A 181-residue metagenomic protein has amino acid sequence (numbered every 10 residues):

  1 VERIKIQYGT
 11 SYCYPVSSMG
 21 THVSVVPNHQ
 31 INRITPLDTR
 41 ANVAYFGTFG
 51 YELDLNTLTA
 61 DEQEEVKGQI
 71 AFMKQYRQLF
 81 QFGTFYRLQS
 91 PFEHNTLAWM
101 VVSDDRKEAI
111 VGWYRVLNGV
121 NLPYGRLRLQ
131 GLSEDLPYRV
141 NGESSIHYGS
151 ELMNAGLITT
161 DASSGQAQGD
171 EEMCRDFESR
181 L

Functional and structural regions predicted by a protein language model:
V1-N56: Glycan-recognition surfaces
P27-I31, E52-D54, A60-E62, N118-N121 (+1 more regions): Flexible loop/turn segments at secondary-structure boundaries
P36, D54, A71, V111 (+3 more regions): Short, solvent-exposed coil/turn linker segments
D38-Q89: Catalytic cores of secreted or luminal carbohydrate-active enzymes
A44, V111, V140: Conserved, mostly hydrophobic/aromatic
P91-E134: Carbohydrate-binding surface patches
L117-L181: C-terminal beta-sandwich/jelly-roll accessory domains of carbohydrate-active enzymes
